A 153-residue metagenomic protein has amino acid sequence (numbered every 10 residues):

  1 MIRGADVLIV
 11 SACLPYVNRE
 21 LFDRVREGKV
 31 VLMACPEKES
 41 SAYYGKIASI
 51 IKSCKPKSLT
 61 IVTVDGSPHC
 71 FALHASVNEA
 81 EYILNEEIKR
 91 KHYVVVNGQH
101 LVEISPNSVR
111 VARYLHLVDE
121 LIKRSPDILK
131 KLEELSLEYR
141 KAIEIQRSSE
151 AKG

Functional and structural regions predicted by a protein language model:
M1-G153: Iron-sulfur-associated redox domains of electron-transfer enzymes in respiratory and anaerobic energy metabolism
